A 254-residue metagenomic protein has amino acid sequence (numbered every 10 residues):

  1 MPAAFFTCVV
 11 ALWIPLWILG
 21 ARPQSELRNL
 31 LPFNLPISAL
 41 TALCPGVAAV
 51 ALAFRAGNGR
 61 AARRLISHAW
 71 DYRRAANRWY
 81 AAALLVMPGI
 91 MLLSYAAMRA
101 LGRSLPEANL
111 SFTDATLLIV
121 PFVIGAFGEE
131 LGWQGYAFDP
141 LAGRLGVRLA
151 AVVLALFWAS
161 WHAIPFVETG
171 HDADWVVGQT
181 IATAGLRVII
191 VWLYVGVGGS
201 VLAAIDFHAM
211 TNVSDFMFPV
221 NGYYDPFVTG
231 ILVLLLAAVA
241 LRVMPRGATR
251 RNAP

Functional and structural regions predicted by a protein language model:
A4-V10, I14-R55, R78-A83, A108-L117 (+1 more regions): Alpha-helical transmembrane segments in multi-pass membrane proteins
V10, L43, L84-L85, I119 (+7 more regions): Residue-level signature of the transmembrane alpha-helical core of multi-pass small-molecule transporters
V10-I18, P88-A96, L156-P165, H208-M217: Aromatic-anchored segments of alpha-helical transmembrane domains
W13, G128-A155, V195-S200: Membrane-interface helix/loop boundary segments of multi-pass membrane proteins
Q24-A39, G59-Q134, F138-R144, V167-G170 (+3 more regions): Juxtamembrane helix-loop-helix connectors linking adjacent transmembrane helices in multi-pass membrane enzymes
L43-A53, V120-L131, R187-V188, L232-R242: Hydrophobic cores of alpha-helical transmembrane segments in multi-pass inner/ER membrane proteins, independent
A56-A61, L241-P254: Membrane-interface capping segments at transmembrane-helix boundaries
D174-V233: Functionally important transmembrane alpha-helices
